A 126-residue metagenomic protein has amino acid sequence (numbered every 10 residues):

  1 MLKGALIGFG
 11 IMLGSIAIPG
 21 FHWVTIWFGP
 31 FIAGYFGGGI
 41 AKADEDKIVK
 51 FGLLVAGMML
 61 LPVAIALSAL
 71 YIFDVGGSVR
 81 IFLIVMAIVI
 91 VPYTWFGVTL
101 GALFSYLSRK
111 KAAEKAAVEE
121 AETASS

Functional and structural regions predicted by a protein language model:
M1-S126: Juxtamembrane/disordered regions of integral membrane proteins
